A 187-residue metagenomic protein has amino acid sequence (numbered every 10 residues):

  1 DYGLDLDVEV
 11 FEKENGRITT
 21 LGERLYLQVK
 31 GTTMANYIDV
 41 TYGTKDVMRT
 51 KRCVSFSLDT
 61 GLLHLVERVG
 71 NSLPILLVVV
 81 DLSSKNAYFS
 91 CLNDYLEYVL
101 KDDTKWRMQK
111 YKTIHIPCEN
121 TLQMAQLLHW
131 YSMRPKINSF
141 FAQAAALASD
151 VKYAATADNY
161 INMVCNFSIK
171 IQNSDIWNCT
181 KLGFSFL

Functional and structural regions predicted by a protein language model:
D1-K45: Catalytic centers of nucleases
Y2, Y26, Y37, Y42 (+6 more regions): Sequence-level detector for tyrosine residue identity
F11-E14, R68, Y88-S90, D102-K105 (+4 more regions): Generic detector of bulky aromatic hydrophobic side chains
F11-K13, T32-M34, L82, D94-Y95 (+2 more regions): Generic structural motif
K13, K30, K45, K51 (+8 more regions): Context-gated lysine
M34-L62: Mg2+/Mn2+-dependent nuclease catalytic core
C53-F140: Mixed-charge intrinsically disordered linker/loop segments at interdomain junctions
Y131-L187: Long, low-complexity, intrinsically disordered terminal regions
